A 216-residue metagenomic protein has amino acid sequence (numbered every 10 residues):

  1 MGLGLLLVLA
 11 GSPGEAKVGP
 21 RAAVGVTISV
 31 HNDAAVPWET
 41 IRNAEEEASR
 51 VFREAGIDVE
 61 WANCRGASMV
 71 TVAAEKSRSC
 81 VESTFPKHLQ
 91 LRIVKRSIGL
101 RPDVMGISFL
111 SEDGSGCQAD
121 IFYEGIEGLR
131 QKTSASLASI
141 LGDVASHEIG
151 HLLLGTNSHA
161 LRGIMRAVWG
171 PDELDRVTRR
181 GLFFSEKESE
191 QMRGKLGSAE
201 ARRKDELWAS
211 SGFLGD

Functional and structural regions predicted by a protein language model:
M1-A10: Bacterial N-terminal signal peptides
L9-G11, A55, N157: Hydrophobic alpha-helical elements and their junctions with loops/disorder across both membrane and soluble proteins
A10-V18: Boundary at the C-terminal end of the N-terminal hydrophobic targeting segment
K17-P20, S29-E46, I107-A135, S139-I140 (+1 more regions): Metalloprotease/metallohydrolase-associated module, dominated by Zn2+-dependent proteases
P20-A22, F85: Solvent-exposed loop and beta-edge segments used for protein-protein assembly and interaction
V24-V26: Short structural boundary motif marking the start of a folded domain
W38-L152: Metzincin-family zinc-dependent endopeptidase catalytic domain
